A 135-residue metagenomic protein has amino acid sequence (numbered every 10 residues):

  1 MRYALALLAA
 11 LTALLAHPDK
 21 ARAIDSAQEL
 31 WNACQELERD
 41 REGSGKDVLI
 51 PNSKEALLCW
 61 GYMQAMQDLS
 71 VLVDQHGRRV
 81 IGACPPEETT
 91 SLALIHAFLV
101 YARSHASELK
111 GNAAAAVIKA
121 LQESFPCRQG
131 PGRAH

Functional and structural regions predicted by a protein language model:
M1-A4: Positively charged n-region of N-terminal signal peptides that target proteins for export
L11-P18: N-terminal signal peptide c-region/cleavage motif recognized by signal peptidases
R22-I24: Boundary of Sec targeting at the N-terminus
A27-L94: Short N-proximal segments of mature Sec-exported proteins
R39, M63-V71, R103, S107 (+1 more regions): Sec-exported extracytoplasmic/periplasmic mature domains
A83, A97-A102: Functional cores of ribonucleases/endoribonucleases
L109-H135: C-terminal partner/receptor-binding element of secreted or periplasmic proteins
